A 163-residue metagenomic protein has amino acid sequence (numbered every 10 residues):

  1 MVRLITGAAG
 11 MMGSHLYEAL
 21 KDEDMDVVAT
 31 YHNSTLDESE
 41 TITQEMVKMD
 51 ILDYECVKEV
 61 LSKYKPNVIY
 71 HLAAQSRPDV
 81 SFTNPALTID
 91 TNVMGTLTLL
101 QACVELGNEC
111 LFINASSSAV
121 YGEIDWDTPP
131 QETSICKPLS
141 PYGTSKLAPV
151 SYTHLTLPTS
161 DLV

Functional and structural regions predicted by a protein language model:
I5-A19: N-terminal Rossmann NAD(P)H-binding glycine-rich loop of SDR-like oxidoreductase domains
T6, T30, I69-L72, F112-S117: SDR active-site strand-loop-helix element
M25-S34: Conserved glycine-rich Rossmann-like NAD(P)H-binding loop of the short-chain dehydrogenase/reductase
I42-L52: Rossmann-fold cofactor-recognition segment
I51-D90: NAD(P)H-binding glycine-rich loop region in Rossmannoid oxidoreductase-like domains and their noncatalytic homologs
A74-L87, M94, E105, N114-S140: Active-site "gating" loop of Rossmann-like NAD(P)-dependent oxidoreductase/epimerase domains
S145-A148: Active-site helix of classical SDR
T153-T159: Conserved small/polar residues in nucleotide/adenosyl-binding loops
